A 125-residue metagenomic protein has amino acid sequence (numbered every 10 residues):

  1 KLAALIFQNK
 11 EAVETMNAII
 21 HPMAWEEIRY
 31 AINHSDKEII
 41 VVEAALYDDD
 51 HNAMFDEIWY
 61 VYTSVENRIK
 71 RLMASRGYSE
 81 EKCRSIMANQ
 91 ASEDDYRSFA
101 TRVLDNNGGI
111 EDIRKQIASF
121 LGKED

Functional and structural regions predicted by a protein language model:
K1, A12-T15, N67, K82 (+2 more regions): An acidic, carboxylate-rich microenvironment
K1-D36: ATP-dependent small-molecule kinase phosphotransfer cores that center on conserved nucleotide phosphate-binding segments
L5, I19, R71-L72, I86: Amphipathic alpha-helical segments that mediate coupling or scaffolding at interfaces
F7-Q8, Y47-D48, A88: Generic, ordered loop/turn and secondary-structure boundary motif
N9-K10, I19-P22, Y62, Q90 (+1 more regions): Residues at alpha-helix boundaries and the short loops/turns that link adjacent helices
E26-N33, I39-S75: ATP-dependent NMP and nucleoside kinases share a basic, alpha-helical "lid"
E27-I28, D36, A53-M54, A74 (+1 more regions): Small-molecule kinase domains that catalyze NTP-dependent phosphoryl transfer to phosphate-bearing small molecules
